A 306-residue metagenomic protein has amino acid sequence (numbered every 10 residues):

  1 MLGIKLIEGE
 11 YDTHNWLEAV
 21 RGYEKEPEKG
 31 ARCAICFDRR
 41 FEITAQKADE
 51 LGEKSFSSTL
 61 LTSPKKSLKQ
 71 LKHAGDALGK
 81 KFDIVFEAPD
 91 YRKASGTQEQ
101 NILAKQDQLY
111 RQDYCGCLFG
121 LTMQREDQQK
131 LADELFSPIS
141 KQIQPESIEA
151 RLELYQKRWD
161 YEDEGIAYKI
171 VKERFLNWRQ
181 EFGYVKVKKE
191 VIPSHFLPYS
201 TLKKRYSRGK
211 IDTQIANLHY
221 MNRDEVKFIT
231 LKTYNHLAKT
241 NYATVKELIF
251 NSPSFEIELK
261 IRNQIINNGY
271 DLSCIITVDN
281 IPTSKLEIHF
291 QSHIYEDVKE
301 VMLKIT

Functional and structural regions predicted by a protein language model:
M1-L60, P64-G75, K81-P89: ATP-dependent adenylation/nucleotidyltransferase module used to activate substrates
L6, T44, G75, F86 (+4 more regions): Generic structural hydrophobic/aromatic packing signal, biased to beta-strands
A19, F37-F41, K72, A94-A104 (+1 more regions): Charged, low-complexity, helix-prone segments enriched in Lys/Glu/Asp/Gln
E26-A34, A104-G120: A polyampholytic, Gly/Pro-enriched intrinsically disordered region
D38-E42, K66-F82, Y114-L131, A150-G165: Short flexible/disordered coil segments
L68-Q106, L121-Q124, A132-E146: C-terminal cap of thioredoxin/glutaredoxin-like
T122-T277: Long, charge-rich C-terminal accessory regions
Y270-T306: Long mid-to-C-terminal assembly/interaction modules of large eukaryotic proteins
